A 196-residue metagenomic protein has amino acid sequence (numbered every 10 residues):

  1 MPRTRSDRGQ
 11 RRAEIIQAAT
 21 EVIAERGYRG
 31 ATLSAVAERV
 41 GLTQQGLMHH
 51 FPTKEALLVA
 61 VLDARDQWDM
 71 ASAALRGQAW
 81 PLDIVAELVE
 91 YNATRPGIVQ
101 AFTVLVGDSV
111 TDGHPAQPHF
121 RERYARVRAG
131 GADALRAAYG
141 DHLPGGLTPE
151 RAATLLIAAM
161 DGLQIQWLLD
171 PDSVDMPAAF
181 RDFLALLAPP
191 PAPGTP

Functional and structural regions predicted by a protein language model:
M1-G9, P191-P196: Actinobacteria-biased recognition of intrinsically disordered, low-complexity terminal regions
R11-E14, A18-A60: Helix-turn-helix
F51, V104-D112: Short helix-capping/turn signature of helix-turn-helix
A60, A71-V99, G145, P149-L156: Hydrophobic alpha-helical connector segments
D63-D69: Short, basic, alpha-helical segments at the C-terminal edge of helix-turn-helix-like DNA-binding modules
A73-Q78, P96, H114-G140: Amphipathic alpha-helical packing segments from all-alpha helical-bundle domains
G113-E122, Y139-L187, P191-P196: Hydrophobic/aromatic-rich alpha-helical bundle segments in the mid-to-C-terminal region
